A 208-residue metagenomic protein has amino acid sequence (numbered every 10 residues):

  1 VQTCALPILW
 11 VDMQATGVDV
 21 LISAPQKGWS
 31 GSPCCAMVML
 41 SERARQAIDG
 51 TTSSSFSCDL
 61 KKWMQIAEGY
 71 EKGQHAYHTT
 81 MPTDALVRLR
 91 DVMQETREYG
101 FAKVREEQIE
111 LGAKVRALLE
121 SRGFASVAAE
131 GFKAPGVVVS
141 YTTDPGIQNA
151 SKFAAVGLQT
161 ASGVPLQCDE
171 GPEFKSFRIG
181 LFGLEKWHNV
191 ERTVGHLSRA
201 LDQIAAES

Functional and structural regions predicted by a protein language model:
V1-L6: Short, small-residue-biased leader/transition segments that mark boundaries at the very start of proteins
W10: Active-site histidine-anchored catalytic micro-motif
M13-Q26: Conserved active-site segment immediately N-terminal to the catalytic lysine that forms the internal aldimine
W29-A117, S121, E185: Active-site C-terminal subdomain of aminotransferase-like
G100-E107, F124-E130, A205-S208: Flexible, glycine/charged-enriched surface loops at secondary-structure junctions
E120-G180, L184-R192: Conserved C-terminal alpha-helix-loop-beta "cap" of PLP-dependent enzymes that closes/shapes the active-site mouth
G183, L201-S208: Non-catalytic terminal extensions of PLP-dependent enzymes
T193-L201: Short amphipathic C-terminal alpha-helix that caps PH/PH-like domains
